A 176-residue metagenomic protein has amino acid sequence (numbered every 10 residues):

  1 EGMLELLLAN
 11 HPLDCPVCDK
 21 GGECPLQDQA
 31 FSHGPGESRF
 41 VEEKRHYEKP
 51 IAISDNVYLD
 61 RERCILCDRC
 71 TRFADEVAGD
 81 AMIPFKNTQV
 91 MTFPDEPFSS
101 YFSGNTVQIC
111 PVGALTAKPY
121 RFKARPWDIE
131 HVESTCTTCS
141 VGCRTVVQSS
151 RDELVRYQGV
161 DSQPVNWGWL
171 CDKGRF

Functional and structural regions predicted by a protein language model:
E1-T137, V141-T145, E153: Fe-S ferredoxin-like electron-transfer domains and their immediately adjacent linker/connector regions across
S150-F176: Extended active-site and interfacial segments that coordinate phosphate-rich ligands in large catalytic machineries
